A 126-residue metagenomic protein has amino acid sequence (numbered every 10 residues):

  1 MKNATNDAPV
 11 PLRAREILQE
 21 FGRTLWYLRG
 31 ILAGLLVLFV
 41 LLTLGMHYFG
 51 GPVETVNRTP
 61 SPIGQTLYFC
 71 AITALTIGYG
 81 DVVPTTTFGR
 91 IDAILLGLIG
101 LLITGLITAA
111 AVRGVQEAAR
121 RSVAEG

Functional and structural regions predicted by a protein language model:
M1-L12: Short, charged cytosolic
N3-A4, S122-G126: Short, charged juxtamembrane terminal tails flanking transmembrane helices
A4, E16-I17, F39, V82: Short, flexible segments with low predicted structural confidence
P11-L25: Cytosolic juxtamembrane amphipathic/interface segments immediately preceding and feeding into a transmembrane helix
F21-L35, A74, L98: Loop-to-transmembrane-helix entry motif
R23-T24, M46, R90: Generic signal for short, ordered secondary-structure residues within or immediately flanking folded domains
G30-A71: Outer-pore turret/helix-boundary of cation channels
E54, R58-S122: Pore domain of cation channels
